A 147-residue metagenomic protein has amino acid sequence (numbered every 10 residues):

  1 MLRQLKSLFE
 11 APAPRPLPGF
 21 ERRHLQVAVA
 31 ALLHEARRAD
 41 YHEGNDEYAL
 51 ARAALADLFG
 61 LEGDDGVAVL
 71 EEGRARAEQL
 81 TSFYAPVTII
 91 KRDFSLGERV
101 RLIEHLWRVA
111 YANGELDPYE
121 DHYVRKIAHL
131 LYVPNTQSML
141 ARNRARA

Functional and structural regions predicted by a protein language model:
M1-A147: Small-residue-enriched hydrophobic alpha-helices in membranes
